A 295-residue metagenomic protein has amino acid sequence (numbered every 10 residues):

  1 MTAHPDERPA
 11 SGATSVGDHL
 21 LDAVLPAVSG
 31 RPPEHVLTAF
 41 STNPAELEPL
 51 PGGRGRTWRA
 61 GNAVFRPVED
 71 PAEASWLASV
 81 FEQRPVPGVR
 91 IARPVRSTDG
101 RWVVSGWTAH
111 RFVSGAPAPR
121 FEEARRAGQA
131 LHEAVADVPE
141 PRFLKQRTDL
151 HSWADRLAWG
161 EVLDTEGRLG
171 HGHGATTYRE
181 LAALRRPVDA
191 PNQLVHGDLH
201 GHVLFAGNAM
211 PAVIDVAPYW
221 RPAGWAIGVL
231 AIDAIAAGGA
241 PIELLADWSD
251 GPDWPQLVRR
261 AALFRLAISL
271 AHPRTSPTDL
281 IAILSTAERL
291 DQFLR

Functional and structural regions predicted by a protein language model:
H4-P5, G12, V16-L20, L270-R295: ATP/Mg2+ or Mg2+-diphosphate-binding catalytic cores that bind nucleotide phosphates or diphosphates via glycine-rich
S29-G30, V36-A60: ATP-binding glycine-rich phosphate-binding loop
E48-P139: ATP-binding pocket architecture of kinase catalytic cores
G53-F65, P94, L181-A223: Active-site acidic catalytic loop and adjacent metal/ATP-binding pocket of ATP-dependent phosphoryl transfer enzymes
G100-R120, R156-L169, L263-T278: A glycine-centered beta->alpha junction motif in the catalytic cores of kinase/phosphotransferase enzymes
A118-H171: A cross-family kinase active-site recognition segment
T148-G207: Hydrophobic, aromatic-enriched interface-forming segments
A206-D250, W254: Active-site Asp-x-Gly
